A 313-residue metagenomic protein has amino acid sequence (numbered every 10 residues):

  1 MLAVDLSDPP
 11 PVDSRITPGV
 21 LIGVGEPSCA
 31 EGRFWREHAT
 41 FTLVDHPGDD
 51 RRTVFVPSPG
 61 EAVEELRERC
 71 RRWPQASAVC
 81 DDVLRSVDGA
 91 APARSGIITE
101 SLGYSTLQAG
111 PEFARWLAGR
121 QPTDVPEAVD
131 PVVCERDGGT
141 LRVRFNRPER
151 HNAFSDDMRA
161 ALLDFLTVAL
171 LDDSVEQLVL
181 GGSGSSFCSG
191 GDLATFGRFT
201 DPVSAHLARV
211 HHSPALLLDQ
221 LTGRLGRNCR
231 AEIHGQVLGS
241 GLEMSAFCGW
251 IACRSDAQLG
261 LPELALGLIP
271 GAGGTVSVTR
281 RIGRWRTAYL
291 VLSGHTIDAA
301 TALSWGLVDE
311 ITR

Functional and structural regions predicted by a protein language model:
M1-E26, R115-G181, A205: Conserved CoA-thioester-binding segment of acyl-CoA-metabolizing enzymes
L2-E37, F41-F55, T167-L170, A194-H234 (+1 more regions): An acidic, glycine-rich surface segment that forms the CoA-thioester-binding/catalytic face of crotonase-fold enzymes
C29-C70, G223-R313: Crotonase-fold acyl-CoA enzyme core
E37-G119, T123-V129: Long, mid-chain structured domain cores
V79, D157, A161, S213: Charged catalytic carboxylate motif
D82, S185-C188, L238: Short, active-site-adjacent cap segments at secondary-structure transitions
